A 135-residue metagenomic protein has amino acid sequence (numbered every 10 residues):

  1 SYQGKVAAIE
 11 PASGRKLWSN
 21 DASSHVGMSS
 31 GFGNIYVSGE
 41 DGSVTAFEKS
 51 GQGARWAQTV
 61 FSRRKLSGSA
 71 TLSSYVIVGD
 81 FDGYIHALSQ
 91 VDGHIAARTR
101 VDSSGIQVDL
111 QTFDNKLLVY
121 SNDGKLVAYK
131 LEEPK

Functional and structural regions predicted by a protein language model:
S1-K135: Extracytoplasmic/lumenal domain signature
